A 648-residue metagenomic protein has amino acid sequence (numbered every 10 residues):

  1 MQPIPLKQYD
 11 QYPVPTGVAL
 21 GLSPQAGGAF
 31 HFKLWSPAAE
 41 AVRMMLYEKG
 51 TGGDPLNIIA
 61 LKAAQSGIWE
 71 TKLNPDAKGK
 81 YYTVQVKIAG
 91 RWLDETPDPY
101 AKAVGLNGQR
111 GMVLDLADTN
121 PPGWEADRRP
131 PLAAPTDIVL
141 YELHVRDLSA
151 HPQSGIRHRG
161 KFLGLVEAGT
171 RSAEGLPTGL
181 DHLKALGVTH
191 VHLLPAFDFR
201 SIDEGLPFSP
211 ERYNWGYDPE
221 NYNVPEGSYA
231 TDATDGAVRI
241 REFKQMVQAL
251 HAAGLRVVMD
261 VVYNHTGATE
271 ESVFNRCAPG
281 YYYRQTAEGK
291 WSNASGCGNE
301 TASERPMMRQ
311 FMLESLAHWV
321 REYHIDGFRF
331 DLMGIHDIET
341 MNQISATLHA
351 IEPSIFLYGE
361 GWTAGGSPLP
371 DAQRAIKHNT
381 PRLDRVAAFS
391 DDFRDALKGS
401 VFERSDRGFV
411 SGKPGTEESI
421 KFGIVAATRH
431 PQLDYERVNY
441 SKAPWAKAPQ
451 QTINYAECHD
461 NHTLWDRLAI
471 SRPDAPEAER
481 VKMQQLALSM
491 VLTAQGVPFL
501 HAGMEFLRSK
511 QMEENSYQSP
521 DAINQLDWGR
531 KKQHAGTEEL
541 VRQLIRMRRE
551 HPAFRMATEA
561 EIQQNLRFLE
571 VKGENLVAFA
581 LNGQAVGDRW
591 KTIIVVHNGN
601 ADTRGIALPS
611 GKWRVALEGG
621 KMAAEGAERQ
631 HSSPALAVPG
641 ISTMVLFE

Functional and structural regions predicted by a protein language model:
M1-A26, A63-A168: The feature marks proteins involved in alpha-glucan
V14-T16, E436-R437, S441, G496-E513 (+1 more regions): Glycan-recognition and catalytic regions of carbohydrate-active enzymes
G28-F32: Structural beta-strand segments of beta-rich domains
L34, V84, L143, L183 (+10 more regions): Conserved, mostly hydrophobic/aromatic
W35-A41, N600-A601, S610-G611: Short proline/glycine-enriched turn/loop motifs at strand-loop junctions of beta-rich domains
S36, K78-Y82, E628-E648: C-terminal beta-strand-rich structural cap/linker in extracellular carbohydrate-active enzymes
L114, S345-A346, A350-L507, Q511-E513 (+6 more regions): Conserved alpha/beta catalytic core and glycan-binding cleft of carbohydrate-active enzymes
R146-Y323, M333-E352, F356, S367-P368: Substrate-binding/active-site clefts of carbohydrate-active enzymes
